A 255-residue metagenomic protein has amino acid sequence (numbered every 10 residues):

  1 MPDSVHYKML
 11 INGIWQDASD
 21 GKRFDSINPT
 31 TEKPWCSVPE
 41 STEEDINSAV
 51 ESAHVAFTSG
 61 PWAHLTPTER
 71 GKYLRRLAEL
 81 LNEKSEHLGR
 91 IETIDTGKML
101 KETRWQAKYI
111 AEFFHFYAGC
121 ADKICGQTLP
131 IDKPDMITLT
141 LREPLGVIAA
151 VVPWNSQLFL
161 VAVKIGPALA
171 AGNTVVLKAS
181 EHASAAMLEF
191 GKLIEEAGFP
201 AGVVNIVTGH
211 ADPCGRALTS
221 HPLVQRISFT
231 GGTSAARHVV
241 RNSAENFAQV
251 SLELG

Functional and structural regions predicted by a protein language model:
M1-V38, K72, R76, K108 (+2 more regions): Terminal low-complexity tails and localization/encapsulation signals of metabolic enzymes
I11, D25-N28, S37-S48, G198-V203 (+1 more regions): Histidine- and aromatic-rich ligand-binding microenvironments
D25, S37, I91, E102 (+3 more regions): Conserved beta-strand positions that form and line the central face of beta-propeller blades
E32, R70, E92, F114 (+3 more regions): Residue-level signal for inorganic ion chemistry
W35-I124: Glycine-rich loop-to-alpha-helix module at the N-terminal edge of alpha/beta enzyme cores
G126-G255: Rossmann-like NAD(P) dinucleotide-binding subdomain of oxidoreductase/dehydrogenase enzymes
